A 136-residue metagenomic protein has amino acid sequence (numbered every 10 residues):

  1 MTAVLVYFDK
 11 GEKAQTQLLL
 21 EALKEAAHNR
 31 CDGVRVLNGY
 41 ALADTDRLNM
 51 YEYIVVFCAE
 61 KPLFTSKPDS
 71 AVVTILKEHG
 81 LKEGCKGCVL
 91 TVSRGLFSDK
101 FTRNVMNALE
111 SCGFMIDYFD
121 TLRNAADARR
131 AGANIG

Functional and structural regions predicted by a protein language model:
T2-G136: FMN-binding flavodoxin-like domain, especially the glycine-rich phosphate-binding loop
